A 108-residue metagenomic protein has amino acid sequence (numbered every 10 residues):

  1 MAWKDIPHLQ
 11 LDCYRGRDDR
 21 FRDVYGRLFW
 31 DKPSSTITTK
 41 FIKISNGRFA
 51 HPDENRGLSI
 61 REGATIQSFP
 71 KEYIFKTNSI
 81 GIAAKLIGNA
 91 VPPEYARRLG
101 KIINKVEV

Functional and structural regions predicted by a protein language model:
M1-V108: C-terminal target-recognition/interaction regions appended to catalytic cores
